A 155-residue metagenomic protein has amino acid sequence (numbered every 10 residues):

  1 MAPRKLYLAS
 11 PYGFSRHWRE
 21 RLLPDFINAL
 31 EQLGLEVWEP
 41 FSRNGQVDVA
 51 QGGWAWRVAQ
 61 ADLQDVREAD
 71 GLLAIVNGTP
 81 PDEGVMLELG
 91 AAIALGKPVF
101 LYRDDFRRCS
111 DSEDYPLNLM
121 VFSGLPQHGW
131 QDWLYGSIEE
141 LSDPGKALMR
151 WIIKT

Functional and structural regions predicted by a protein language model:
M1-T155: Conserved catalytic or regulatory cores that recognize and/or transform ribose-phosphate-containing ligands
